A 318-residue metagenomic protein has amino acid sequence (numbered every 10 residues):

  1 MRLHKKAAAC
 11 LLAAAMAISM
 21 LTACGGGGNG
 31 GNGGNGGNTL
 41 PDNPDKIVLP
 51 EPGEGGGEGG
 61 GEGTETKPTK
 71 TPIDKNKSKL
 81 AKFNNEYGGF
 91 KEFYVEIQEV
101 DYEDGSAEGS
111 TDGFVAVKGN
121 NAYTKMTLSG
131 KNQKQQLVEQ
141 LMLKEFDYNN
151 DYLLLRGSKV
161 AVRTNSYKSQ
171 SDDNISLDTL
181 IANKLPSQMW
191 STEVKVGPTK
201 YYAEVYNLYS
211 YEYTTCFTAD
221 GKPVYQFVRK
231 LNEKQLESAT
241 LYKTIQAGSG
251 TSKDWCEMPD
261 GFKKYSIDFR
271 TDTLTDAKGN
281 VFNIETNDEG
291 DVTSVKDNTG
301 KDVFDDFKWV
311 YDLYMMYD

Functional and structural regions predicted by a protein language model:
M1-C10: Bacterial Sec-dependent N-terminal signal peptides
A14-A15: Repetitive helical segments and hydrophobic/amphipathic motifs
S19-A23: C-terminal motif of bacterial Sec signal peptides marking the signal peptidase cleavage site
C24-N121, K253-G279, E285-G290, T299-G300 (+1 more regions): N-terminal leader/targeting segments and the immediate start of mature chains
T71, V138-Y211, T251, C256-M258 (+1 more regions): Flexible, processing/modification-adjacent segments and terminal tails in exported/periplasmic/extracellular proteins
E108-S176, Q235-S238, F282-I284, D291-T293: An acidic-aromatic
K125-Q140, T192-T273, V281-T286, D297 (+1 more regions): Gly/Pro-enriched, hydrophobic low-complexity segments that function as extracytoplasmic propeptides/linkers
E145-N149, Q188, D220, F269-R270 (+1 more regions): A short, compositionally biased
